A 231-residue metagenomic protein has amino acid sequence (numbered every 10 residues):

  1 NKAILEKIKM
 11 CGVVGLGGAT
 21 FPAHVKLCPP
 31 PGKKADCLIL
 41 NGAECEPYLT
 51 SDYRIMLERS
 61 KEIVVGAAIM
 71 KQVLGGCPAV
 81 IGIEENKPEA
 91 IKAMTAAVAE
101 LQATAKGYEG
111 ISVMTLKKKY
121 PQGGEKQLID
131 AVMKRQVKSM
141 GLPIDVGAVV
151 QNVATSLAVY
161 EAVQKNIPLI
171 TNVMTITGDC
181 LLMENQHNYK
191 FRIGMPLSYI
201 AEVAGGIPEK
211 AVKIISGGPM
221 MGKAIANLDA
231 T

Functional and structural regions predicted by a protein language model:
N1-V80, E84-A90, T95-V98, G110-I111 (+1 more regions): Iron-sulfur-cluster electron-transfer modules
I8-V13, D52-Y53, D145-V149, Q186-N188 (+1 more regions): N-terminal start-of-chain detector that recognizes signal peptides and the immediate post-cleavage beginning
G18-F21, L197, M220-M221, I225: Short, flexible micro-motifs
P29-P30, Y189, D229-A230: Replace "in large, NTP-powered and nucleic-acid-processing enzymes" with "in large, NTP-powered factors and other
K71, A201-E202: Residue-level preference for well-ordered alpha-helical positions
G75, A158, K210-V212: Helix-rich terminal scaffold detector
V80-L197, V203-P208, G218: Hydrophobic alpha-helical positions that pack around
I176, P208-T231: Ubiquitin-like/PB1-type beta-grasp interaction modules and other compact soluble beta-rich domains
